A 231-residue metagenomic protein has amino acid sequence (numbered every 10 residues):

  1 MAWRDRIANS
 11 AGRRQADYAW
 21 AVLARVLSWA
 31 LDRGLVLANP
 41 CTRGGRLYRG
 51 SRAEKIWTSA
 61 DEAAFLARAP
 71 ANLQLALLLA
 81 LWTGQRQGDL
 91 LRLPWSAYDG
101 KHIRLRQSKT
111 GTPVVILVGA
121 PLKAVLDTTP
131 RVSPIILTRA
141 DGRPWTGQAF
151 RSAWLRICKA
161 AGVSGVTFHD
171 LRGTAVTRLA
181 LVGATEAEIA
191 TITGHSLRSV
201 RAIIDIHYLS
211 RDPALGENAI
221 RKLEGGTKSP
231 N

Functional and structural regions predicted by a protein language model:
M1-D5, A38-C41, R143, F168-H169: A Lys/Arg-rich helix-loop hairpin that forms a DNA/phosphate-binding surface
A2, R46, A67, R92 (+4 more regions): Phosphate-coordinating loops and pocket residues in cytosolic domains that bind phosphorylated ligands
S10-A24, A30-Q87, L91, K109-G111 (+2 more regions): Basic, Lys/Arg- and aromatic-enriched nucleic-acid-binding interface segment
I56, Q107-G111, P121-K123, E186 (+1 more regions): Catalytic-site neighborhood detector that most strongly recognizes the C-terminal catalytic loop/helix of tyrosine
Q74-L78, W82, D89, R156 (+1 more regions): C-terminal catalytic core of tyrosine-transesterase DNA break-rejoin enzymes
H102, P113-L117, D205: Well-ordered beta-strand positions in beta-sheet-rich domains
G119-S164: Active-site/catalytic core of tyrosine-dependent DNA strand-transfer enzymes
R139-P144, L215-N231: C-terminal secondary-structure termini that scaffold catalytic or DNA-interacting sites
